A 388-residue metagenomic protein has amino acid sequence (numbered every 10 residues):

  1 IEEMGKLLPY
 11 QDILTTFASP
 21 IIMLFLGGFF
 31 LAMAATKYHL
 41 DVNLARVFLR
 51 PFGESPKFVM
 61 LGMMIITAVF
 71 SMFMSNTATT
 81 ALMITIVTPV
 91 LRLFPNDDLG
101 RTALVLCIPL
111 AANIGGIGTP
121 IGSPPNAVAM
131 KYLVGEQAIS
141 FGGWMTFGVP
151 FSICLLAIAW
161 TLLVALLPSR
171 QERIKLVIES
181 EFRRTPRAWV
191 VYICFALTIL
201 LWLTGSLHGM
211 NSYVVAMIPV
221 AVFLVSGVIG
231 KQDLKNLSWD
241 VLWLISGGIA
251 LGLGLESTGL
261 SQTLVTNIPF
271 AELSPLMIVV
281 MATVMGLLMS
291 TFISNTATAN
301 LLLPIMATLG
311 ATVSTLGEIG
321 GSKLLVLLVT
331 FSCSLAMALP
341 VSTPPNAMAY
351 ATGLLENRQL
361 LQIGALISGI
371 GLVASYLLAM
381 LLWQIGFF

Functional and structural regions predicted by a protein language model:
I1, L8, I13, T77 (+4 more regions): Flexible hinge motifs at transmembrane-helix junctions and intramembrane kinks/re-entrant loops in multi-pass membrane
E3-D98, D240-V241, I245-L316: Membrane-embedded alpha-helical segments and adjacent helix-loop junctions characteristic of multi-pass solute
S19-F29, M72, N76, G143-A159 (+1 more regions): Alpha-helical transmembrane segments
I22, K57-I65, T79, V105-L106 (+9 more regions): Hydrophobic alpha-helical transmembrane segments
L26, F30, L61, I65 (+13 more regions): Generic alpha-helical transmembrane segments of integral inner-membrane proteins, especially permease/transport modules
I66-S75, P109-P120, L201-L207, V284-T296 (+1 more regions): Transmembrane alpha-helix interface/packing and boundary motifs in multi-pass membrane proteins, characterized by
N96-I108, I114-V128, L133-T185, I193 (+1 more regions): Juxtamembrane and boundary regions of transmembrane helices in multi-pass small-molecule transporters and channels
G118-P120, P124, A196-L203, G248-T266 (+1 more regions): Hydrophobic alpha-helical transmembrane segments in multi-pass integral membrane proteins
